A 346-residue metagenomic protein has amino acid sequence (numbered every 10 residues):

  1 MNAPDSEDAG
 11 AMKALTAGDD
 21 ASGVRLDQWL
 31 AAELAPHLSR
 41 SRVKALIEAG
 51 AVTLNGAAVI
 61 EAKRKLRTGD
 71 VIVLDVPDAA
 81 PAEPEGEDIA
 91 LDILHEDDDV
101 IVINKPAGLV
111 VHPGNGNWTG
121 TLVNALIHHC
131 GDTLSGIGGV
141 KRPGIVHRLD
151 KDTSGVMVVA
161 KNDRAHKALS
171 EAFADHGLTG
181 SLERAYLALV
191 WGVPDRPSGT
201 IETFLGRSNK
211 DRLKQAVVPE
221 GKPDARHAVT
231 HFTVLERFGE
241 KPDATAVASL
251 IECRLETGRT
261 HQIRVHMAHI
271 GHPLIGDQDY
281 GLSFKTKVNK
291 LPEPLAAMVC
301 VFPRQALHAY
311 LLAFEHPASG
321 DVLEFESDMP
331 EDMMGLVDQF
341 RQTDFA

Functional and structural regions predicted by a protein language model:
M1-N209, E326-D344: RNA pseudouridine synthases
L74-V76, R212-K214, L291-A297: Short Pro/Gly-enriched beta-strand edge/turn motifs at strand-loop
I89, Q215-G221, L295-V301: Short, P/G- and charge-enriched loop/turn segments at secondary-structure junctions
I93, V190, H231-V234, L274: Conserved hydrophobic positions within beta-strands
G131-D132, A172-H176, K210, V234-K241 (+1 more regions): Short regulatory "switch" loops immediately downstream of catalytic or recognition motifs within protein catalytic
L134-I137, G177-S181, E240-T245, K285-M298: Short helix-coil transition/hinge motifs at the ends and kinks of transmembrane helices, capturing the brief
G139-E171, E183, G206-I270, Q305-A346: The conserved catalytic core of RNA pseudouridine synthases
I275-F314: RNA substrate-recognition surfaces in RNA-acting enzymes
